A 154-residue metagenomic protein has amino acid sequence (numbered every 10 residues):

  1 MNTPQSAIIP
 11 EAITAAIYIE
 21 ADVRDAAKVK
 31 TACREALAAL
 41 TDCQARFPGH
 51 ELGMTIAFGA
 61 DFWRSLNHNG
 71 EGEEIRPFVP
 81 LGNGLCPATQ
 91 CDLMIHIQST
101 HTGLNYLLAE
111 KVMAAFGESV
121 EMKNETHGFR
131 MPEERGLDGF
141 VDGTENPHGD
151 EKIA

Functional and structural regions predicted by a protein language model:
M1-A154: Long, low-complexity, Ser/Thr/Gly/Pro-rich intrinsically disordered segments that act as flexible linkers and assembly
